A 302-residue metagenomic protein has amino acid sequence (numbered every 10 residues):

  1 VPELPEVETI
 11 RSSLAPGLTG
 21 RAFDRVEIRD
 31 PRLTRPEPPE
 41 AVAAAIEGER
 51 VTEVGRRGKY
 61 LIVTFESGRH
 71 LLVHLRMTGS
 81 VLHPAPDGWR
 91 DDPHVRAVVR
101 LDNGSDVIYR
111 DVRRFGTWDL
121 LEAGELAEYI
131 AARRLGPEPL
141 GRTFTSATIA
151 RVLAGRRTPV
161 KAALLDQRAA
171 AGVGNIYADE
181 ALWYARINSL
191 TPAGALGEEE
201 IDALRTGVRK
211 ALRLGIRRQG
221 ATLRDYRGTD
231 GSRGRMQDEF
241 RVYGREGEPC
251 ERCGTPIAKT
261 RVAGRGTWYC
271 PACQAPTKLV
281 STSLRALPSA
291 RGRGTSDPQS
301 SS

Functional and structural regions predicted by a protein language model:
V1, S301-S302: Intrinsically disordered, low-complexity and often Lys/Arg-enriched segments
V1-L4, W89, P139, T143 (+1 more regions): Generic detection of long, well-ordered alpha-helical segments
V1-W118, P249, R265-A286: A cross-family signal for N-terminal binding/gating loops and helix N-caps that shape access to the active site
A22-V42, G55, A150-P288, D297 (+1 more regions): Basic, nucleic-acid-binding surfaces and adjacent catalytic neighborhoods in DNA/RNA-processing proteins
G48, G58, G79, F115-G116 (+7 more regions): Glycine-centered flexibility motif
L71-Y184, P192: Phosphate/anion-contacting hairpin/loop surfaces
L72, S296-D297: Intrinsically disordered, low-complexity regions enriched for glutamine and histidine
G292-G294: Residue-identity detector for glycine
